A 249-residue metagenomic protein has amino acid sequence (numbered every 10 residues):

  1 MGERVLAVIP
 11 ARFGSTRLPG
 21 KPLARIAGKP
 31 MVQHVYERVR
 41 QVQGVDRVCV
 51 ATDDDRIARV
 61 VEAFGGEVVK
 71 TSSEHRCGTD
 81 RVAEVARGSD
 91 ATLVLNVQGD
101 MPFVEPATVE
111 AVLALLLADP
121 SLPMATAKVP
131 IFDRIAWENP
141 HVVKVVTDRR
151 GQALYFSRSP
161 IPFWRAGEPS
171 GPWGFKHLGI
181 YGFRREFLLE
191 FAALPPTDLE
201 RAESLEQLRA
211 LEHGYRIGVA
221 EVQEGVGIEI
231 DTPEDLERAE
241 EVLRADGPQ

Functional and structural regions predicted by a protein language model:
E3-A51: N-terminal glycine-rich phosphate-binding loop and ensuing alpha1 helix
A7, V48-V50, V94, A125 (+2 more regions): Hydrophobic/aromatic residues located in beta-strands of well-ordered beta-sheets within soluble catalytic
T16, A24, P102, Y181 (+1 more regions): Residues that recognize and position ribonucleotide moieties
V45, A91, D119-L122, Y215: Short, high-confidence coil segments that cap the C-terminus of an alpha-helix and link into the following beta-strand
C49, D55-A114: Short phosphate-binding loop-to-helix
V104-T197: Conserved core of the sugar-phosphate nucleotidyltransferase
S170-Q249: Conserved alpha/beta core of the MobA/IspD/sugar-nucleotide pyrophosphorylase nucleotidyltransferase superfamily
